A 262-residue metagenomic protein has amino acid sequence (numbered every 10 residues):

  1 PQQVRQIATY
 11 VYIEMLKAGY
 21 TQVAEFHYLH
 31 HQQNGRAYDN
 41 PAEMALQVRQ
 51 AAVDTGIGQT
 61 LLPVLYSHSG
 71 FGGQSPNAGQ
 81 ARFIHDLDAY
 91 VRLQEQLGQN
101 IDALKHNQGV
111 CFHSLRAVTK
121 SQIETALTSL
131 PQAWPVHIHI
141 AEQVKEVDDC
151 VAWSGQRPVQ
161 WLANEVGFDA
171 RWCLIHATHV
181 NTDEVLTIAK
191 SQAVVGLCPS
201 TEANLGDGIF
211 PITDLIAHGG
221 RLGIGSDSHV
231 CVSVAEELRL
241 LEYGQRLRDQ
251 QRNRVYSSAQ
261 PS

Functional and structural regions predicted by a protein language model:
P1-R36, E43: Metal-associated gating/positioning segment near the N- to mid-region
V11, M15, F26, V194 (+2 more regions): C-terminal helical cap
G19, V23, A52, V110 (+6 more regions): Divalent metal-coordination and catalytic microenvironments
H31-I175: Metal-coordinating catalytic core of metallo-dependent amide/deamination hydrolases
T128-P135, G167-A170, T187-G196, A217-L222 (+1 more regions): Glycine-enriched alpha-helix->loop->beta-strand junction motifs that scaffold or abut catalytic
E142-A193, A203-L215, S228-A235: Catalytic core of soluble alpha/beta enzymes
N164-R171, T213-S262: His/Asp/Glu-enriched, well-ordered alpha-helical/loop segment that forms or immediately abuts the divalent-metal
